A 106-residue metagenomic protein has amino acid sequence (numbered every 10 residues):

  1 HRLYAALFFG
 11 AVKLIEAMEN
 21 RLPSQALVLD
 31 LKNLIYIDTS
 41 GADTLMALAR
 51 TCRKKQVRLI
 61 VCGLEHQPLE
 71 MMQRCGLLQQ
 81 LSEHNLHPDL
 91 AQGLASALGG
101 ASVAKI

Functional and structural regions predicted by a protein language model:
H1-I106: Structured cytosolic domains appended to multi-pass membrane proteins
